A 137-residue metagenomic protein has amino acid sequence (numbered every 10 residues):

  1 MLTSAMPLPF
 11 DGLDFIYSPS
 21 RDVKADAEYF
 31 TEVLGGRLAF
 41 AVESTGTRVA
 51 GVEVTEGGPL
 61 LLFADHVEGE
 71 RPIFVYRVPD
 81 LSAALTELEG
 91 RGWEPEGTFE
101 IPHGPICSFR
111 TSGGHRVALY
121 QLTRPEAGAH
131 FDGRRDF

Functional and structural regions predicted by a protein language model:
M1-A27, P72-F74, T123-F137: N-terminal beta-strand motif that seeds the catalytic metal site of vicinal oxygen chelate
M6-L13, Y17-G58: Core segments of cupin and vicinal oxygen chelate
D22-K24, F74-R116: Vicinal oxygen chelate
R37-E43, T98-E100, R124-H130: Conserved catalytic-core motifs of GNAT/GCN5-like acyltransferases
S44-R48, E68-E70, I101-P105: Short acidic/glycine-enriched loop/turn segments that link adjacent beta-strands
V52-G57, F109-S112, L122: Active-site beta-strand termini and strand-to-loop segments that position acidic
P59-A64: A short acidic-to-branched-hydrophobic micro-motif
